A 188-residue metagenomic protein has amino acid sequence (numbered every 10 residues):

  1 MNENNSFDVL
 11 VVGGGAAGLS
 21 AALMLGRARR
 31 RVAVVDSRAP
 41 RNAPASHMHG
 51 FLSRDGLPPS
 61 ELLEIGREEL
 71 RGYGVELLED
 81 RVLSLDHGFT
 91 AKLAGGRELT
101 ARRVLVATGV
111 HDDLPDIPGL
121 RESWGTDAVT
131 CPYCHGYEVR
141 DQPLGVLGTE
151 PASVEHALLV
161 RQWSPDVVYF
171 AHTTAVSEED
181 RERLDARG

Functional and structural regions predicted by a protein language model:
M1-F7, L77-Q142: FAD-binding core/adjacent interface of flavoenzyme oxidoreductases
E3-F7, V11-S37, T130-S177: Rossmann-like dinucleotide/flavin-binding elements
A22-L23, S46, D116-G119, A157-L159 (+1 more regions): Short amphipathic alpha-helical segments
R27-R30, R71-L78, V106, P165: Generic secondary-structure signature for well-ordered alpha-helical cores
A28, G50-F51, L120-W124, W163-S164: Glycine-rich, phosphate-binding/catalytic loops in enzymes
R38-N42: Mobile beta-alpha loop/short-helix "lid" or hinge segments that flank ligand
A43-E98, T174-R187: N-terminal Rossmann-like dinucleotide/flavin-binding domain of flavoprotein oxidoreductases that bind FAD/FMN
